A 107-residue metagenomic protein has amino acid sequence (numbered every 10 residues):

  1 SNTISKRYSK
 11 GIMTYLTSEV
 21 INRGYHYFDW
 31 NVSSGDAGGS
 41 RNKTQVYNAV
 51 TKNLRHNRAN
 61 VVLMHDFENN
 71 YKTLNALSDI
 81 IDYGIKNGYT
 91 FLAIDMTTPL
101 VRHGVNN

Functional and structural regions predicted by a protein language model:
S1-L63, F67-I85, Y89-T90, M96-P99 (+1 more regions): Catalytic domains of cell-wall/extracellular-matrix polysaccharide-remodeling enzymes, centered on de-N-acetylation
